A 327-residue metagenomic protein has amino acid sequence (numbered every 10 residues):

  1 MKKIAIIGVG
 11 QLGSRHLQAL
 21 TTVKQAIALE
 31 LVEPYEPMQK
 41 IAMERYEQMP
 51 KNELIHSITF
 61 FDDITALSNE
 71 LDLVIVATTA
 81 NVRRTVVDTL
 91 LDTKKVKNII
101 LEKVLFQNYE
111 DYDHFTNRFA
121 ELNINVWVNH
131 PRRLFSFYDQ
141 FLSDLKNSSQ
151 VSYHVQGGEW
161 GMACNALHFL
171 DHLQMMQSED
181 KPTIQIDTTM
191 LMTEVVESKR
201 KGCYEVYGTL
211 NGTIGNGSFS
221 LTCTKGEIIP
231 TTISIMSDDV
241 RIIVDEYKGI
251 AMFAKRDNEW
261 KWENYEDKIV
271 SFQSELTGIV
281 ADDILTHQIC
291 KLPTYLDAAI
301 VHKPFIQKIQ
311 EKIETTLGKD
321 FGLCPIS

Functional and structural regions predicted by a protein language model:
M1-N52: N-terminal Rossmann-like dinucleotide-binding module
A26, Y46, L73-I75, D282-S327: C-terminal helix-rich "cap/oligomerization" subdomain common to oxidoreductases
M49-T59, L122-I124: A short helix-to-beta-strand connector/capping loop
L54-E70: Short acidic low-complexity segments
L71-V76, A80, R84-P131: Beta-strand-loop-alpha-helix segment that lines the small-molecule cofactor/substrate pocket of alpha/beta enzymes
S136-S152: Rossmann-like NAD(P)H-binding beta-loop-alpha module
Y153-I229, L296, I300: Rossmann-like dinucleotide-binding domain that binds NAD(P)(H)
C203, I214-A281, C290-L296: NAD(P)-dinucleotide binding in Rossmann-like oxidoreductases
